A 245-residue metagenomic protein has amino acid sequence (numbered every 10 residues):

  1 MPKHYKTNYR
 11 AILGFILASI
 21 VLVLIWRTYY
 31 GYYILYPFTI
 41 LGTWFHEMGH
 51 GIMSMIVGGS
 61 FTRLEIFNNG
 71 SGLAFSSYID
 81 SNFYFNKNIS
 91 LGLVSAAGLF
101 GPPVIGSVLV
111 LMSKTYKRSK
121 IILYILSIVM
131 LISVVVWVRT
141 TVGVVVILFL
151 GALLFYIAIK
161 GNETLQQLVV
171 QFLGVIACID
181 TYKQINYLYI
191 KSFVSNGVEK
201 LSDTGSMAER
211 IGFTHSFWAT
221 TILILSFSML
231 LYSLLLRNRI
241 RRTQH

Functional and structural regions predicted by a protein language model:
P2-H4, N8-I20, N69-N238: Metalloprotease/metallohydrolase-associated module, dominated by Zn2+-dependent proteases
I25-P37, I185-K191: Helix-to-loop transition at the C-terminal end of transmembrane segments
W26-Y30, G58, S113-K114, W137: Short helix-capping/hinge motifs at transmembrane helix termini and TM-loop junctions
Y29-K87: Small-residue-rich helix-interface/hinge motifs
G59-R63, L111, R239: Residues in and immediately flanking transmembrane alpha helices
R241-H245: Short, highly charged, low-complexity non-transmembrane loops/tails of multi-pass membrane proteins
